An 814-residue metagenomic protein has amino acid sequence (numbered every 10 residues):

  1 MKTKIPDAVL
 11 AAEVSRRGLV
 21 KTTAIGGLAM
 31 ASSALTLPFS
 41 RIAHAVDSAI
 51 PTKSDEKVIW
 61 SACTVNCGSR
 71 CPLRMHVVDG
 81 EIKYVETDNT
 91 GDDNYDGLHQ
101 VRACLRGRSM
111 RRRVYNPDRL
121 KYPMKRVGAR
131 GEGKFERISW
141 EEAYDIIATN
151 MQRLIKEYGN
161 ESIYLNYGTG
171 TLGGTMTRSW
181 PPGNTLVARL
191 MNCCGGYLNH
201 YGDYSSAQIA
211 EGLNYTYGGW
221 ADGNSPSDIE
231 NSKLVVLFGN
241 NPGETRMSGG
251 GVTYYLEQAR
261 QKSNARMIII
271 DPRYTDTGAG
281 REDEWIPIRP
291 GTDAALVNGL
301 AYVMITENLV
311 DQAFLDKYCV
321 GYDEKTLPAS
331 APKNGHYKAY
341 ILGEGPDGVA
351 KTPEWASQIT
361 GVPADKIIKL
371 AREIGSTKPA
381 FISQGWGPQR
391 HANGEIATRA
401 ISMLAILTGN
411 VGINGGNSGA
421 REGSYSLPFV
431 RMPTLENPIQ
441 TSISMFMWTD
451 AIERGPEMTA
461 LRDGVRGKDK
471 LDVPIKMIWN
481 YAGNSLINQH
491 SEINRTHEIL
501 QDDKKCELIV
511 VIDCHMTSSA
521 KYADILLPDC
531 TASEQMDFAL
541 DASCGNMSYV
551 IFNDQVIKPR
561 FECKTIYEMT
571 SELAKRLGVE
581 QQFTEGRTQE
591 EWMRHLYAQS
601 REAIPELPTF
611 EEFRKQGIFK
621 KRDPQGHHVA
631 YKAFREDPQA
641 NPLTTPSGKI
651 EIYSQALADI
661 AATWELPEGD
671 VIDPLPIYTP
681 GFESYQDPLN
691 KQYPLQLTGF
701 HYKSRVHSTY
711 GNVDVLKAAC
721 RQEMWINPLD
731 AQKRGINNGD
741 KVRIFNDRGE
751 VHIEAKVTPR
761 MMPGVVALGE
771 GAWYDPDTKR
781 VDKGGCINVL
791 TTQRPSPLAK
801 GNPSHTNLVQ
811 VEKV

Functional and structural regions predicted by a protein language model:
K2-D7, P182-I270, T277, A295 (+3 more regions): Extended redox/cofactor-interaction regions of prokaryotic respiratory oxidoreductases
K2-L309, G335, E354, A460 (+5 more regions): N-terminal export/assembly segments and adjacent metallocofactor-ligating motifs of anaerobic energy-metabolism
G168-T169, K317-V320, I374, N417-L427 (+2 more regions): A glycine-rich phosphate-binding loop feature that marks nucleotide/adenosyl-phosphate handling sites
K262, R273-T377: Long, well-ordered, tryptophan-enriched scaffold segments
E282-I288, S548-P559: Short beta-alpha connecting loops at secondary-structure transitions that line or flank enzyme active sites
K333-N334, K338-R454: Active-site phosphate/pyrophosphate-binding segments
E507-L508, Q555-A574: Phosphate/diphosphate-binding loops
I566-Q616, S708-Y710, D714-W725, L729-V814: Long, contiguous, secondary-structure-rich segments that constitute the structural scaffold of globular domains
